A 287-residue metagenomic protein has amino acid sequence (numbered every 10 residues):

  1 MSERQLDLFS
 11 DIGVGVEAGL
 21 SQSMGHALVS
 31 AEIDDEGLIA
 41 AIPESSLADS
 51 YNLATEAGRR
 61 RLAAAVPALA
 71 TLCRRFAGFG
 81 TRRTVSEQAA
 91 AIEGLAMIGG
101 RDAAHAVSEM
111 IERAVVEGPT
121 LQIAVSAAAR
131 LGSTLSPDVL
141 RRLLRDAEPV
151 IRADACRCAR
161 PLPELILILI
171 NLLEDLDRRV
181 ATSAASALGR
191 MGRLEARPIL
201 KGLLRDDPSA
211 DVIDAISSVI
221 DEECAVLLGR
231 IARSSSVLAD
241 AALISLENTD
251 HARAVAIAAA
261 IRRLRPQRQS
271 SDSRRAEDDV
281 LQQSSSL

Functional and structural regions predicted by a protein language model:
E3, S10-S30, A40, A48-A63 (+13 more regions): Structural detector for internal amphipathic alpha-helices that build alpha-solenoid repeat scaffolds
F76-T81, A114: Helix-loop junctions that connect tandem helical modules in alpha-solenoid scaffolds
A147-E148, R178, R205-D207, R233-S236 (+1 more regions): Alpha-helical scaffold repeats of the Armadillo/HEAT/TPR superfamily
